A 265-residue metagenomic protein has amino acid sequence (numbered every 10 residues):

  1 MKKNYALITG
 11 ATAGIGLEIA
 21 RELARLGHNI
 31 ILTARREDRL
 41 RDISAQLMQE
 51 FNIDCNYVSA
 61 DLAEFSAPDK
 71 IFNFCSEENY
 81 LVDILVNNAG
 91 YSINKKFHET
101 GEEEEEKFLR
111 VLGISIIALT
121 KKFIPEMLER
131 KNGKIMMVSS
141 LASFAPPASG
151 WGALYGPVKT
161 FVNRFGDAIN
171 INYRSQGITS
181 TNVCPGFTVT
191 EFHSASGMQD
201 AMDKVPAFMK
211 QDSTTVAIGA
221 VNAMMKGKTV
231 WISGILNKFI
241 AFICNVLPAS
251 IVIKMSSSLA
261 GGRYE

Functional and structural regions predicted by a protein language model:
T12-G14: Conserved glycine-rich cofactor-binding loop
L26-I43: Conserved glycine-rich Rossmann-like NAD(P)H-binding loop of the short-chain dehydrogenase/reductase
N88-I93: Conserved NAD(P)H cofactor-binding loop of Rossmann-fold oxidoreductase domains
K96-H98, E104-L109: Substrate-binding pocket helix/loop in short-chain dehydrogenase/reductase
T120, V158: Active-site helix of classical SDR
S140: Residue(s) in the substrate-gating loop at a strand-loop-helix junction that position the organic substrate next
N182, D203-F239: C-terminal helical subdomain
